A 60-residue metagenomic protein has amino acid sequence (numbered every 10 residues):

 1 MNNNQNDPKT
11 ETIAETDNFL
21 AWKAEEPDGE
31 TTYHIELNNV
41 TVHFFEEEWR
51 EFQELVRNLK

Functional and structural regions predicted by a protein language model:
M1-K60: Positively charged, low-complexity terminal tracts and the immediately adjacent first secondary-structure elements
